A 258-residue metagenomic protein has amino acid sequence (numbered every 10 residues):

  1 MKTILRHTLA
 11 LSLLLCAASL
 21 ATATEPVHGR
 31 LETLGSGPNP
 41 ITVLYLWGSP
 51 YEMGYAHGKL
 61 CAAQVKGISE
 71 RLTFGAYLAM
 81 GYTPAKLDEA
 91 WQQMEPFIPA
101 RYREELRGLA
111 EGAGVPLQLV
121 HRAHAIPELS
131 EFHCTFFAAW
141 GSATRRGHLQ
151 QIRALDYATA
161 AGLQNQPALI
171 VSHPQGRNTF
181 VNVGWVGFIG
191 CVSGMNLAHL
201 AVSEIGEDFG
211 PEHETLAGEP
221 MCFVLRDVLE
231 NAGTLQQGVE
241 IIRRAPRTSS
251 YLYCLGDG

Functional and structural regions predicted by a protein language model:
M1-L9: Bacterial N-terminal signal peptides that target proteins for export
T8-S19: Bacterial N-terminal signal peptides
L14, S130, S142, R244-P246: Sterically constrained small-residue positions within well-ordered secondary structures of folded domains
L20-Q236: N-terminal mature-domain region immediately after signal-peptide cleavage in secreted/organellar precursors
L235-P246: Short, well-structured alpha-helical segments that form the helix of a local strand-helix-strand
P246-L255: Short arginine-rich
